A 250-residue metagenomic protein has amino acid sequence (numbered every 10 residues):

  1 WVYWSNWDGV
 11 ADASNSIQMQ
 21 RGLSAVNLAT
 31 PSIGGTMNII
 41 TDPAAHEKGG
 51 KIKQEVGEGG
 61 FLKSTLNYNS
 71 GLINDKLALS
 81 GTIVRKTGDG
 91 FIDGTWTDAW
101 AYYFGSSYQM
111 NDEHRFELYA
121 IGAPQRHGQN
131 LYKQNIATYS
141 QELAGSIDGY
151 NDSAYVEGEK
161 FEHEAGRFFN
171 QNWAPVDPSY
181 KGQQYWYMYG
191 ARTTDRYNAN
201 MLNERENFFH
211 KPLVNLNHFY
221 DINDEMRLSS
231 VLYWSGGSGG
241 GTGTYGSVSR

Functional and structural regions predicted by a protein language model:
W1-R21: Short acidic/polar hinge/loop motifs at secondary-structure boundaries that mediate gating or recognition
I17-Q18, M37-I39, S230: Non-catalytic regulatory/gating segments with a bias toward low-complexity or hydrophobic composition
M19-Q20, K48-K51, K86-D89, A99 (+2 more regions): Extracytoplasmic loops and strand-loop junctions of Gram-negative outer membrane beta-barrel proteins
L23-N27, G90: Short beta-strands and strand-coil junctions in structured, solvent-facing domains, enriched
A29, G57-G60, G94-D98, N198 (+1 more regions): Short sequence motifs at beta-strands and strand-loop junctions characteristic of Gram-negative outer-membrane
G49, V56-T87, I92-L131, Y139-V176 (+1 more regions): Transmembrane beta-barrel wall of Gram-negative outer-membrane proteins
E157-H210: A conserved mid-domain beta-alpha-beta active-site/ligand-binding segment of alpha/beta enzyme cores
N198-G243: Outer-membrane beta-barrel transmembrane strands
